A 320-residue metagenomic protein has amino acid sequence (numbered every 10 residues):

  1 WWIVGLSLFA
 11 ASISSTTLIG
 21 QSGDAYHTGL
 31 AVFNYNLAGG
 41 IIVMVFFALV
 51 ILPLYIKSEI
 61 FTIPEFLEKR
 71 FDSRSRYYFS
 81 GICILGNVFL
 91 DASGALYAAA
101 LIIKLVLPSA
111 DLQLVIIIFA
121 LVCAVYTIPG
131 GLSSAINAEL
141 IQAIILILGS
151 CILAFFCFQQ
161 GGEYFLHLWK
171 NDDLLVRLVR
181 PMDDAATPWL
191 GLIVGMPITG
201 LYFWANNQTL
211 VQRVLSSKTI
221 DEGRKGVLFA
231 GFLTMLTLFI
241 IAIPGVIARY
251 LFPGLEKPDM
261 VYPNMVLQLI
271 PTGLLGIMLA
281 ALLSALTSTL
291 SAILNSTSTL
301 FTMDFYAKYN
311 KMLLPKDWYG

Functional and structural regions predicted by a protein language model:
W1-L18, T127-G130, A143, D221-E222: Membrane-interface "cap" regions at the ends of multi-pass membrane proteins
W2-V4, G20-N34, E68, L112 (+1 more regions): Loop-to-helix junctions at membrane interfaces in multi-pass transport proteins
L8-S12, L37, I41, I84 (+5 more regions): Transmembrane helix-bundle signature of multi-pass membrane transporters/permeases
A10, N34-I128, G195-F203, S284-A292: Helix-loop-helix module between adjacent transmembrane segments
I42-V43, R224-F232, T297, P315-G320: Interfacial transmembrane-helix starts/ends
R70-Y78, V88, T302-G320: Loop-to-transmembrane helix boundary motifs in multi-pass membrane proteins
D259-T287, K308-Y319: Membrane-embedded translocation segments of transport machinery
